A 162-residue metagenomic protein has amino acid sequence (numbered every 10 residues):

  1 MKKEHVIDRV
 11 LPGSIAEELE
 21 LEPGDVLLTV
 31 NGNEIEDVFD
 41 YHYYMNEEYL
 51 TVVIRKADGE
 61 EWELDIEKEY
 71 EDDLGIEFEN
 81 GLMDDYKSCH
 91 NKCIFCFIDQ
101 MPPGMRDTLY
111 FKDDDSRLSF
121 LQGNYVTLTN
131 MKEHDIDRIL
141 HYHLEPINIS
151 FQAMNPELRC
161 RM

Functional and structural regions predicted by a protein language model:
M1-L11: PDZ/PDZ-like groove recognition
R9, P23, Y41: Basic, Lys/Arg-rich alpha-helical nucleic-acid-recognition elements, primarily the DNA-binding modules of transcription
I15-L19, H42-Y43: Short, surface-exposed secondary-structure edge patches
A16, G24-L27, V52, C96: Terminal peptide-recognition signature
E18-E36: Conserved PDZ fold ligand-binding element
G32-F39, A57-G59: Short acidic beta-strand-loop surface patches of small beta-rich interaction domains
H42-F78: PDZ-domain C-terminal substructure recognizer with occasional recognition of PDZ-binding tails
K68-M162: Conserved Radical SAM active-site core
